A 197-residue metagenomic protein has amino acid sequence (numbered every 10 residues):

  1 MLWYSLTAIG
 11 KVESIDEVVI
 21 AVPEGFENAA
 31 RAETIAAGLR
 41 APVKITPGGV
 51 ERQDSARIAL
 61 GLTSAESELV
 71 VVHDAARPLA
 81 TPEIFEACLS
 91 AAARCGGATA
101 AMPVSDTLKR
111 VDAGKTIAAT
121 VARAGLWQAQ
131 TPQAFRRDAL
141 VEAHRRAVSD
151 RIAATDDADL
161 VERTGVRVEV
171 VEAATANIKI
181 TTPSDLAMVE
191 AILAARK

Functional and structural regions predicted by a protein language model:
L2, A59, H73-D74, P103 (+2 more regions): Residue-level signal for inorganic ion chemistry
W3-S67, V148: Conserved N-terminal catalytic core of the sugar/cofactor nucleotidyltransferase
I15, S67, R94-G97, V166 (+1 more regions): Short, high-confidence coil segments that cap the C-terminus of an alpha-helix and link into the following beta-strand
I20, V72, G97-A100: Structural beta-sheet core signal
A30-R31, C88, L108, V189: Hydrophobic packing residues within well-ordered alpha-helices of enzyme cores
E66-R77: Short beta-strand-to-loop acidic/aromatic patch adjacent to the donor-nucleotide binding site
L79-V171: Conserved core of the sugar-phosphate nucleotidyltransferase
N177-K197: Hydrophobic helical membrane-anchoring modules
